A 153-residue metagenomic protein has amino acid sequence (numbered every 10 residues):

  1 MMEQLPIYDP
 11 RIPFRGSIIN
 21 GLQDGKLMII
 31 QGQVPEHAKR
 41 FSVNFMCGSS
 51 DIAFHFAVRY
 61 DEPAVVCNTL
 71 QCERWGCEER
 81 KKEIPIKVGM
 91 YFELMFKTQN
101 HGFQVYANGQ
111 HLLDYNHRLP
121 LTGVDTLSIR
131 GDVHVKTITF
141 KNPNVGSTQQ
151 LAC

Functional and structural regions predicted by a protein language model:
M1-P10, I19-G25, T122-C153: Ligand-recognition surfaces built from glycine- and aromatic
M2-T69: Secretory/extracellular carbohydrate-interaction modules and structurally similar beta-sandwich "look-alikes"
Q23, E36, K87-G89, P120: Surface-exposed coil/turn segments at beta-strand junctions on protein surfaces, enriched
I30, V88, F92-D114: Carbohydrate-binding surfaces in secreted/extracellular proteins
Q33-P35, K97-Q99, R130: Solvent-exposed residues in well-ordered beta-strands and their adjoining turns, especially edge/terminal strands
H37-K39, S50-A53, A64, W75 (+4 more regions): Eukaryotic short linear interaction motifs
W75-Y91: Short, aromatic/His-centered strand-loop micro-motif at the edge of beta-sheets
Q110-V124: Short, solvent-exposed beta-strand-to-loop segments that form ligand-recognition rims of beta-rich domains
